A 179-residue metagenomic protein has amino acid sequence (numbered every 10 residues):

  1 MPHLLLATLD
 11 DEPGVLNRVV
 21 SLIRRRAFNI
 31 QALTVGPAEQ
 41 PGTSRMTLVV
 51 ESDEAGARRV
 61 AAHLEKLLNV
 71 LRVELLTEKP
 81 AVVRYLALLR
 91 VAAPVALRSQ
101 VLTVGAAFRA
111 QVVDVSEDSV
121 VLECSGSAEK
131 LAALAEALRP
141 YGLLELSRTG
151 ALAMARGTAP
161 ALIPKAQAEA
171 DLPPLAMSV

Functional and structural regions predicted by a protein language model:
M1-R45, V49-V179: Long, contiguous binding/interaction regions
